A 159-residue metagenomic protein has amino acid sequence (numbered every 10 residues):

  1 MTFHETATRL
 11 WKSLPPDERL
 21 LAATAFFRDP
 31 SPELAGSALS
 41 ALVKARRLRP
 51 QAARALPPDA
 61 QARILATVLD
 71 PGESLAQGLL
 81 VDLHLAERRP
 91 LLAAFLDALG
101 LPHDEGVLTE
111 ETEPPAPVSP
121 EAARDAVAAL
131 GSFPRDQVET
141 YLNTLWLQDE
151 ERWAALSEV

Functional and structural regions predicted by a protein language model:
T2-A35: Charged, amphipathic alpha-helical stretches
A7-L10, S74, A129, A155: Short, solvent-exposed coil/turn linker segments
D29-T144: Acidic, low-complexity, intrinsically disordered interaction modules
E151-V159: Short, charged, intrinsically disordered terminal tails
